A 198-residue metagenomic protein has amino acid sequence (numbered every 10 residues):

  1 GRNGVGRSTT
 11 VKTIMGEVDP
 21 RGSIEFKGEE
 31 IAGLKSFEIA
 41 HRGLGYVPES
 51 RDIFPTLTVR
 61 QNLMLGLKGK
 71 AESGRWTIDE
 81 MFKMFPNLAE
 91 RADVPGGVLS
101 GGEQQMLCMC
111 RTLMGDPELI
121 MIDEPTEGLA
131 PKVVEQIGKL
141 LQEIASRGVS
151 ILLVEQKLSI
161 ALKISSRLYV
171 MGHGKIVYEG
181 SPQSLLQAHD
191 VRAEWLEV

Functional and structural regions predicted by a protein language model:
G1-V198: Glycine-rich phosphate-binding loops of nucleotide-dependent enzymes
